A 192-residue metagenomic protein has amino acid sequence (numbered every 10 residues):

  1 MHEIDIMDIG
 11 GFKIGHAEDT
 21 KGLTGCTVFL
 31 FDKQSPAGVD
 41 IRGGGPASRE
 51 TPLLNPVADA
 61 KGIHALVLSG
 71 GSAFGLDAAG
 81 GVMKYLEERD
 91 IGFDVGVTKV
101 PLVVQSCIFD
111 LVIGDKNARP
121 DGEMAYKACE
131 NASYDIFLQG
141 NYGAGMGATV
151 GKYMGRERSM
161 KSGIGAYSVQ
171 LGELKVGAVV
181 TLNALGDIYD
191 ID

Functional and structural regions predicted by a protein language model:
M1-D192: Alpha/propeptide regions of enzymes that mature by internal proteolysis
